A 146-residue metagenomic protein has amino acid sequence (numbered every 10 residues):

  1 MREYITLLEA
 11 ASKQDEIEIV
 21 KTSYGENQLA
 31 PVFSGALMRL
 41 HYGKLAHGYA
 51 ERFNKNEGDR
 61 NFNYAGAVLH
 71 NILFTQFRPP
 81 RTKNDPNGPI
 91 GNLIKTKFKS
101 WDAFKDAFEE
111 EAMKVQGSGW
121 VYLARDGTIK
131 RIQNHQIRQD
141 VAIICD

Functional and structural regions predicted by a protein language model:
Y4-D146: Feature for soluble, non-membrane regions of globular proteins
